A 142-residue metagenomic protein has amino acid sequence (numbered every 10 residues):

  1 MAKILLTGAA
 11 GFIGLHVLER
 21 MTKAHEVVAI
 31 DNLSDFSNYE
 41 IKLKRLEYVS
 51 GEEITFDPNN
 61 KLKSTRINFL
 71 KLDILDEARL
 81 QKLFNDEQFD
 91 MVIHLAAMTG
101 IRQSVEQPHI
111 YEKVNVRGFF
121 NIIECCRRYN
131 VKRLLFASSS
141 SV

Functional and structural regions predicted by a protein language model:
M1-V142: N-terminal Rossmann-like NAD(P)+-binding domain of SDR-like oxidoreductases, especially those catalyzing
